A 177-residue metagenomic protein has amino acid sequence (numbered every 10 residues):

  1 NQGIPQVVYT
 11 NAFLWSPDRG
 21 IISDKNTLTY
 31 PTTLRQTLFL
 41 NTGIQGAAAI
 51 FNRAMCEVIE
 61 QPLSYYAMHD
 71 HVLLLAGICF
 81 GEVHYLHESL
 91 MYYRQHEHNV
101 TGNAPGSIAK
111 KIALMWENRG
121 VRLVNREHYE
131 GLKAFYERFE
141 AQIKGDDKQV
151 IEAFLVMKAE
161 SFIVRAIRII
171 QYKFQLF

Functional and structural regions predicted by a protein language model:
N1-G106: Nucleotide-sugar donor-binding/catalytic module of glycosyltransferases that assemble extracellular/cell-envelope
F39, Y65-A67, V72, R94-F177: C-terminal subregions of glycosyltransferases and related glycan-biosynthesis enzymes
